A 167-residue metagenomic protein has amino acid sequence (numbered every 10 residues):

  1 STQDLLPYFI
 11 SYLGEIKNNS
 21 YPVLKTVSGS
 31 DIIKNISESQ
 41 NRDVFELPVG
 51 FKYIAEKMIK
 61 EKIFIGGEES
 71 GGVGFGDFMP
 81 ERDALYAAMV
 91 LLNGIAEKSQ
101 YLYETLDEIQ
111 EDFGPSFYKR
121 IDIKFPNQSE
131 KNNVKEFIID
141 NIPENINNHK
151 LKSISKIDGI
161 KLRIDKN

Functional and structural regions predicted by a protein language model:
S1-G14: Cysteine protease catalytic core and zymogen-processing segment of caspase-like enzymes
E15-N167: Phosphate-binding and adjacent anionic-ligand microenvironments
